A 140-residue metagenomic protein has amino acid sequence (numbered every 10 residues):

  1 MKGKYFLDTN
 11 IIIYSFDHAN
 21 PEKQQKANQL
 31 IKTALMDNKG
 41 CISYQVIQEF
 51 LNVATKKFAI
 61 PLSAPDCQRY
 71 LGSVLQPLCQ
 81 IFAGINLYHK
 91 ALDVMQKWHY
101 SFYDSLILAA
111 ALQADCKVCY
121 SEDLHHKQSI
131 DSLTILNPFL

Functional and structural regions predicted by a protein language model:
M1-I42, K57-P65, R69: Short, well-structured N-terminal submotif of metal-dependent ribonuclease cores
K2, L108-L140: Acidic, PIN/NYN-like endoribonuclease modules and their adjacent C-terminal/linker elements
L7-D8, S43, Y100-S101, D123 (+1 more regions): Histidine- and aromatic-rich ligand-binding microenvironments
S15, T33-D37, V53-K57, V74-L78 (+2 more regions): Alpha-helix C-capping/helix-to-loop hinge sites
S43-I47, C67, L87, I107: Short, conserved alpha-helical segments within structured domains
I47, A59-F82: Glycine/small-residue-rich phosphate/adenosyl-binding loop
C79-E122: Active-site neighborhoods of divalent-metal-dependent phosphate/nucleic-acid chemistry enzymes
